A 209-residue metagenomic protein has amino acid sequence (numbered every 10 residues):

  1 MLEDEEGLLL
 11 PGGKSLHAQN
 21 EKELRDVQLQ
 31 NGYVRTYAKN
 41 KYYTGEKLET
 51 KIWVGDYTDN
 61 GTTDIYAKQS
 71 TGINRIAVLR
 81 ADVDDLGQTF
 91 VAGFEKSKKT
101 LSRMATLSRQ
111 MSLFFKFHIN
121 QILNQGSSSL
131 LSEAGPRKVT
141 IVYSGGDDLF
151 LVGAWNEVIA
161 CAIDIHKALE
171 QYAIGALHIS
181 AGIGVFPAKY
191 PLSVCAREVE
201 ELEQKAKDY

Functional and structural regions predicted by a protein language model:
M1-Y209: Regulatory/sensor and coupling segments of signal-transduction and defense proteins
